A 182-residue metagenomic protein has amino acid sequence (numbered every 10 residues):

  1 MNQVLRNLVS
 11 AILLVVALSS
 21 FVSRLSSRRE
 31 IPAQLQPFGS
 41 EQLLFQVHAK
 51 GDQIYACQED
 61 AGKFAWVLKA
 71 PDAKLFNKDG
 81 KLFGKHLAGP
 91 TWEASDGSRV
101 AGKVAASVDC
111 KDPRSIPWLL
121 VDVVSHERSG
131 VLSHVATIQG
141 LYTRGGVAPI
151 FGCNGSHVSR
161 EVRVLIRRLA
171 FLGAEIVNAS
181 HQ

Functional and structural regions predicted by a protein language model:
M1-V9: Bacterial N-terminal signal peptides that target proteins for export
S10-S20: Bacterial N-terminal signal peptides
L25-I54, A61-Q182: Primary mode marks residue(s) on the alpha4-beta5-alpha5 output face of response regulator receiver
